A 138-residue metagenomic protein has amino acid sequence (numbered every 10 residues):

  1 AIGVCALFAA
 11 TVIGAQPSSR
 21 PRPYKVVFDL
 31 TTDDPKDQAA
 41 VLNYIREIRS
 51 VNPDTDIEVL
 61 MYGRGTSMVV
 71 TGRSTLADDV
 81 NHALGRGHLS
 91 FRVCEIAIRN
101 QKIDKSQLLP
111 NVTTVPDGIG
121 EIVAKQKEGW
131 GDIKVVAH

Functional and structural regions predicted by a protein language model:
I2-A10: Bacterial N-terminal signal peptides
I13-H138: Secreted/extracellular ectodomain signature
